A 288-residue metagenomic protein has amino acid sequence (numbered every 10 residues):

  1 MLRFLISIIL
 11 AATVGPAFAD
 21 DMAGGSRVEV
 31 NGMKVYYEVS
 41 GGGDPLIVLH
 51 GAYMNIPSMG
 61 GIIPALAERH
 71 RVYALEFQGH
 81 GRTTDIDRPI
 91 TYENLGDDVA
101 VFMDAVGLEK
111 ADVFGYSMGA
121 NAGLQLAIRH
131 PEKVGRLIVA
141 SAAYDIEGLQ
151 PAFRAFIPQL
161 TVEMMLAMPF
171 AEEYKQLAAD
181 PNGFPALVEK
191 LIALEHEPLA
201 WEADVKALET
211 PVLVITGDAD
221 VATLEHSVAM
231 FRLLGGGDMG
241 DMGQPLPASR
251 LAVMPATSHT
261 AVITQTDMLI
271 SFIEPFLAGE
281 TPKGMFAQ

Functional and structural regions predicted by a protein language model:
M33-T84: Conserved HGGG/HGGXW glycine-rich cap/lid loop of the alpha/beta-hydrolase fold
S40, A74-F114: Active-site loop/oxyanion-hole signature of alpha/beta-hydrolase fold enzymes
A52, A111, G115-A120: Conserved alpha/beta-hydrolase "nucleophile elbow" surrounding the catalytic nucleophile
P64, D218-T257, Q265: Conserved loop-alpha-helix segment in the C-terminal half of the alpha/beta-hydrolase fold that carries the catalytic
N121-R129, G135-A171: Flexible "cap/lid" loop of the alpha/beta hydrolase fold
V188-D204: Active-site nucleophile elbow and catalytic-triad environment of alpha/beta-hydrolase enzymes
L208, V214-T216: Short beta-strand/loop motif that positions the catalytic acidic residue of the alpha/beta-hydrolase fold
P247-Q288: Catalytic active-site module of serine/aspartate enzymes centered on a nucleophile-bearing elbow/loop
